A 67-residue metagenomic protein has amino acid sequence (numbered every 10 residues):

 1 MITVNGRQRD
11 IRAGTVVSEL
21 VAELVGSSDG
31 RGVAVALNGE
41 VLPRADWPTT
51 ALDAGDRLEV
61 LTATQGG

Functional and structural regions predicted by a protein language model:
M1-G66: Ubiquitin-like/PB1-type beta-grasp interaction modules and other compact soluble beta-rich domains
